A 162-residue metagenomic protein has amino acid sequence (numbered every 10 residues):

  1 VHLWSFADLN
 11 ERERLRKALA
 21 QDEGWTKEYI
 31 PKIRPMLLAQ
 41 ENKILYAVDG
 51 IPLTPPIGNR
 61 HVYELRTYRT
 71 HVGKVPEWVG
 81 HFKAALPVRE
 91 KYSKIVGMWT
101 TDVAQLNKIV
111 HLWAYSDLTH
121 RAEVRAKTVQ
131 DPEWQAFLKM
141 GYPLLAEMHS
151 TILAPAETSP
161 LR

Functional and structural regions predicted by a protein language model:
V1-R162: Short S/T/G/P-rich N-terminal loop/turn motif that feeds into the first structured element of a domain
